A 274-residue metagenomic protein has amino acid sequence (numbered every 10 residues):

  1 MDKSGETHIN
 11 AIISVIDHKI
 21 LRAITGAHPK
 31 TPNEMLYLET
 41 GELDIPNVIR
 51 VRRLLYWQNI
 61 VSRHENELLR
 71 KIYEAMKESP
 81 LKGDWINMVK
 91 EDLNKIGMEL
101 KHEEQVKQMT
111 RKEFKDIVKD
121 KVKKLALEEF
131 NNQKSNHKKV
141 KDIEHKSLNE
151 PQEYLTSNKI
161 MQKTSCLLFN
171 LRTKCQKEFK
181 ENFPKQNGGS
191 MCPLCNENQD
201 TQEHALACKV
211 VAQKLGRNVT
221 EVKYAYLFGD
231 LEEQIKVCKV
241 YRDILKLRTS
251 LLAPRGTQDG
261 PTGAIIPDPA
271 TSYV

Functional and structural regions predicted by a protein language model:
M1-K77: Non-catalytic, peripheral interaction segments enriched in hydrophobic/basic residues
S4-H8, V106, T156, K180: Conserved aromatic-histidine-acidic binding/catalytic patches
A23, A27, L43, R52 (+8 more regions): Generic recognition of well-structured, leucine-rich alpha-helical segments and adjacent helix-turn regions within
H28-M35, K101-E103, V222, G229-K236: Short, surface-exposed acidic
N33, V48, H64, K90-D92 (+2 more regions): Residue-level recognition of conserved structural "scaffold" positions that shape functional pockets and channels
L38-I45, R111, K115, G189: Amphipathic alpha-helical surface "interface" segments used for docking/oligomerization or membrane association within
R53-C166, C238: Flexible, low-complexity interdomain linkers flanking nucleic-acid-processing modules
S135-V274: Family-specific functional microsites
